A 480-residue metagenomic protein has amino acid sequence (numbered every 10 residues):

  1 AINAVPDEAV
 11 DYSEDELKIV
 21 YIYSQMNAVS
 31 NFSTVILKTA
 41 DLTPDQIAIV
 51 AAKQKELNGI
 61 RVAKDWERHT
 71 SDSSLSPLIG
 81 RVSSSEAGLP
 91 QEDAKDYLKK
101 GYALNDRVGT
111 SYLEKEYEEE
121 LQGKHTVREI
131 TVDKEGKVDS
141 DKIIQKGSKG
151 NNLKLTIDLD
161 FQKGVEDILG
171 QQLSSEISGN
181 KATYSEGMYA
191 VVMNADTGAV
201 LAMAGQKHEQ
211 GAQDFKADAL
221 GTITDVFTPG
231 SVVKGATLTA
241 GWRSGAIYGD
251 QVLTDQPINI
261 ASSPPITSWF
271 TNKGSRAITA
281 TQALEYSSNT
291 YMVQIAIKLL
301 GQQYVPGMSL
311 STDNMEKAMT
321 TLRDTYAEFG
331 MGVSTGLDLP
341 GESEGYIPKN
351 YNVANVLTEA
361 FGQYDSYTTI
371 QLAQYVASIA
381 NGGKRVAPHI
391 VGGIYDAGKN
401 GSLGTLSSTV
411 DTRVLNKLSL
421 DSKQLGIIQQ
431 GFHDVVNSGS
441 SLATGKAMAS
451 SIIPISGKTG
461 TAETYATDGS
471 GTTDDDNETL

Functional and structural regions predicted by a protein language model:
A1-K146, M188, A195, H208 (+3 more regions): Membrane-proximal periplasmic segments of bacterial cell-envelope enzymes, especially penicillin-binding proteins
T34-V35, V138-T183, M188: Conserved, well-ordered alpha-helix/loop/beta-strand core segments that scaffold catalytic motifs
L42, Q46, I157, F161-G164 (+1 more regions): Short amphipathic alpha-helical segments
E67-T70, Q162, E344-G345: A short acidic, often aromatic-flanked loop/helix-cap motif at beta-alpha or helix-coil junctions that lines enzyme
E86-L89, G164-V165, A466: Short helix/loop capping segments that flank catalytic or ligand/cofactor-binding pockets
T131-K146, I157, A182-P229, A236-L480: Beta-lactam-recognizing serine transpeptidase/beta-lactamase-like catalytic domain environment
